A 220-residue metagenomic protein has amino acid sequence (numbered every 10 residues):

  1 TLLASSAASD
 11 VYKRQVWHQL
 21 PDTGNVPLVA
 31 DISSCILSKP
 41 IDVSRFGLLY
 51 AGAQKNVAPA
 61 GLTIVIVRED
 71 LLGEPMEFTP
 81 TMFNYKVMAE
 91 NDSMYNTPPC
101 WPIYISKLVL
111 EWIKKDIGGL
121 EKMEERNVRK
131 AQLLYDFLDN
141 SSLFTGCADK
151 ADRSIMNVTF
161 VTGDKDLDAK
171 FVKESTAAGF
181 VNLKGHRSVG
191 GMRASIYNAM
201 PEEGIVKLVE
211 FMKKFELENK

Functional and structural regions predicted by a protein language model:
T1-A8, Y12: Single conserved hydrophobic/aromatic residue that forms the stacking wall/gate of nucleotide- or nucleobase-binding
R14-S44: Catalytic PLP-binding core of fold-type I/II PLP enzymes
L28-I32, Y50-G52, N182-G185: General beta-strand structural signal in soluble alpha/beta enzymes
I41-K55: A short alpha/beta connector and helix-capping loop motif
A53-Y135, D149, K220: Active-site C-terminal subdomain of aminotransferase-like
L143-C147, G179-G185: A short linear hydrophobic-aromatic micro-motif
F144-S175: Conserved PLP-binding catalytic core of the aspartate aminotransferase-like
A177, H186-K220: PLP-dependent enzyme catalytic core of the Aspartate aminotransferase-like
